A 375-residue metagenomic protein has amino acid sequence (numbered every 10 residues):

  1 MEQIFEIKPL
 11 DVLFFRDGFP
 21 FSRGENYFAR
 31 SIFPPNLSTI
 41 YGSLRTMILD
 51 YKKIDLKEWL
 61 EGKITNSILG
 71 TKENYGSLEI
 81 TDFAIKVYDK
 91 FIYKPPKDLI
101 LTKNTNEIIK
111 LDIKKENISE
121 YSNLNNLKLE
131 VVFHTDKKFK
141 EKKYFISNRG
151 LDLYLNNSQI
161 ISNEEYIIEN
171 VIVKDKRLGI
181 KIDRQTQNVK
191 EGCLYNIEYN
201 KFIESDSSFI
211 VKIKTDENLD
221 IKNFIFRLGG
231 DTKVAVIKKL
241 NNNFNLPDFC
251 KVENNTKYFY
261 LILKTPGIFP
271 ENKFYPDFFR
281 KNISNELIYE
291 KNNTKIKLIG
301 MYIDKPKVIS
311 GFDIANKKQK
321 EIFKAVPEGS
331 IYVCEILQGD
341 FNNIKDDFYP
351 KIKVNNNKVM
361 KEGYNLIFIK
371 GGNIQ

Functional and structural regions predicted by a protein language model:
M1-Q375: Conserved active-site/ligand-binding neighborhood in enzyme cores
